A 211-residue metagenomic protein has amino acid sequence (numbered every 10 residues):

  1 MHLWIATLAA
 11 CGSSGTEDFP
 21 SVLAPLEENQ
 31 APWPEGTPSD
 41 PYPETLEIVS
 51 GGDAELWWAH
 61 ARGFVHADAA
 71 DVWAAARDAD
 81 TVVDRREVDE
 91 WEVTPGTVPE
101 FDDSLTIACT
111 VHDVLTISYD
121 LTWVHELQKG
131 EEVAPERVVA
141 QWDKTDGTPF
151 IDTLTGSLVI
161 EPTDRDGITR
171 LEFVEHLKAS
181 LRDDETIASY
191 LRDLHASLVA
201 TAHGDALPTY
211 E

Functional and structural regions predicted by a protein language model:
M1-L3: Bacterial N-terminal signal peptides that target proteins for export
L8-A10: C-terminal motif of bacterial Sec signal peptides marking the signal peptidase cleavage site
G12-D102: Hydrophobic ligand-binding cavity/cleft-lining segments
S50-W57, D80-I151, D164-A179, D193-T209: Glycine-rich portal/gate segments that line the openings of hydrophobic small-molecule binding cavities
W58-G63, A74, K144-G147, S180-S189: Second-shell loop/turn segments in exported
D68-D71, T186, Y190-L194: Short amphipathic alpha-helical segments
